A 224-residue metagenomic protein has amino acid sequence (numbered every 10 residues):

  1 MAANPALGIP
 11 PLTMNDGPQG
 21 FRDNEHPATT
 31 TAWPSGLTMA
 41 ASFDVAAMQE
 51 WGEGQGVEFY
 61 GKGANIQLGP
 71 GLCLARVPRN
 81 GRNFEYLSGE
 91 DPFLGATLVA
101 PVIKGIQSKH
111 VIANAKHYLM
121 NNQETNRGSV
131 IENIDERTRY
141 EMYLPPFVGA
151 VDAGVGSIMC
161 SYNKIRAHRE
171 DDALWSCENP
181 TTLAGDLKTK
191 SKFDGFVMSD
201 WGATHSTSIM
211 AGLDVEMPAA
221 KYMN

Functional and structural regions predicted by a protein language model:
M1-N224: Glycoside hydrolase catalytic-domain context in secreted enzymes
